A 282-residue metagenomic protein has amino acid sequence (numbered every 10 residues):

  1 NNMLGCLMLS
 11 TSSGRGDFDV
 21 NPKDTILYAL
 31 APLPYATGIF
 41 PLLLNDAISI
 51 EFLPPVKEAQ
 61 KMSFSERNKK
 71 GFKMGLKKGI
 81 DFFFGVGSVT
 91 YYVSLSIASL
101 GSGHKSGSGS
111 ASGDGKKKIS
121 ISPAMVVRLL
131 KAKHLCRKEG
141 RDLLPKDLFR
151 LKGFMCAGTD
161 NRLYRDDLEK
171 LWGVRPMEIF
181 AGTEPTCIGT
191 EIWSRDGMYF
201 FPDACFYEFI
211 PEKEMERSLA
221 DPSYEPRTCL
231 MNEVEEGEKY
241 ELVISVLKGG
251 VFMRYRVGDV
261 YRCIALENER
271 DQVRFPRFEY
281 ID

Functional and structural regions predicted by a protein language model:
N1-C6, A36, Q60, F64: Phosphate/oxyanion-binding active-site loops and adjacent basic polyanion-contact surfaces
N1-C6, F40-L44, V257-G258: "Short basic amphipathic alpha-helical interaction patches in structured regions
N1-D17: Conserved structural elements of the adenylate-forming
L7-T11, L27-Y35, A98: Extended assembly-interface regions of large multimeric machines
R15-T25: Phosphate/NTP-binding elements of NTP-utilizing enzymes
T25-L27, L242: Conserved hydrophobic helix-helix packing surfaces used for dimerization/oligomerization
Y28-I48: Transmembrane-helix bundle segments that line or gate the permeation/cavity pathway in multi-pass membrane proteins
L43-D282: Active-site glycine/GP-rich loop and adjacent strand/helix microenvironment that borders small-molecule binding pockets
